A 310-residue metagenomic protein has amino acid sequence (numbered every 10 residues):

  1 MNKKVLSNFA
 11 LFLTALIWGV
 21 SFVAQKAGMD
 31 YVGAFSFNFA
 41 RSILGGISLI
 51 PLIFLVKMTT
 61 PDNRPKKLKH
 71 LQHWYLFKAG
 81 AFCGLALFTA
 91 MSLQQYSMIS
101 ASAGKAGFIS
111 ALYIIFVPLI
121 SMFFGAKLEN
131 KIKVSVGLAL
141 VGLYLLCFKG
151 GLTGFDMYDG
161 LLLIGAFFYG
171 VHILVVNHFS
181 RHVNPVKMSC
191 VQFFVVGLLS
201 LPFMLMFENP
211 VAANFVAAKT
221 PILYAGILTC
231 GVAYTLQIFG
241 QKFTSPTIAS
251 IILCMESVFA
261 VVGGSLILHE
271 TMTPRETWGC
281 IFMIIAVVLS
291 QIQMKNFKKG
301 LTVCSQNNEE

Functional and structural regions predicted by a protein language model:
M1-A40, L85, L93, T153-H178 (+1 more regions): Glycine-/small-residue-enriched transmembrane alpha-helix faces in small-molecule transporters and effluxers
V5-A10, S36-L55, K78, I132-L138 (+2 more regions): Hydrophobic alpha-helical transmembrane segments of multi-pass integral membrane proteins, especially transporters
A15, A40, A106-L112, V176-G197 (+1 more regions): Helix-helix packing/entry segments at the starts of transmembrane helices
G19, V23, G84, F88 (+9 more regions): Hydrophobic/small/kink-forming positions within alpha-helical transmembrane segments of polytopic membrane proteins
S21-F22, V56-I109, L145, G226-T244: Specific transmembrane alpha-helical segments of multi-pass solute transporters/efflux pumps, especially DMT/EamA
S42-I43, I50, M58, A218-T220 (+1 more regions): C-terminal-most transmembrane helix of multi-pass membrane proteins
S48, I53, Y113-V134, V258-T277: C-terminal transmembrane-helix exit sites in multi-pass transporters
L49, L128-F148, Y169, S200 (+2 more regions): Hydrophobic transmembrane alpha-helices of multi-pass small-molecule transport proteins
